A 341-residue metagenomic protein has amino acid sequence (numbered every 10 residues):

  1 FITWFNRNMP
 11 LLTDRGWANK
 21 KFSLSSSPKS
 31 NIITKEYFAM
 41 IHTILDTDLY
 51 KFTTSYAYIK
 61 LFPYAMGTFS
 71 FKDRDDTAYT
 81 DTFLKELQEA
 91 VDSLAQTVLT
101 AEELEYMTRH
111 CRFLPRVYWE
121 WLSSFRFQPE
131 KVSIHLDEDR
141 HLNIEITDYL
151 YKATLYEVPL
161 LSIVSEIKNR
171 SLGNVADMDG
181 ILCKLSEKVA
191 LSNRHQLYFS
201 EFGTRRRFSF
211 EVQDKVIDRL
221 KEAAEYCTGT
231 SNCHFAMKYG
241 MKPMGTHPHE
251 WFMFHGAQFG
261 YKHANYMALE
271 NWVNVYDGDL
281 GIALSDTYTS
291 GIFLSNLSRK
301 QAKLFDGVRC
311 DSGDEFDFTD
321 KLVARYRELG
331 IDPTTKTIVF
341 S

Functional and structural regions predicted by a protein language model:
W4-A268, V273-N274: Ordered alpha/beta subdomains of enzyme catalytic regions
F22-S25, F235, Y239, M244-S341: Glycine-rich phosphate/ribose-binding loops and adjacent secondary-structure elements that form binding surfaces
